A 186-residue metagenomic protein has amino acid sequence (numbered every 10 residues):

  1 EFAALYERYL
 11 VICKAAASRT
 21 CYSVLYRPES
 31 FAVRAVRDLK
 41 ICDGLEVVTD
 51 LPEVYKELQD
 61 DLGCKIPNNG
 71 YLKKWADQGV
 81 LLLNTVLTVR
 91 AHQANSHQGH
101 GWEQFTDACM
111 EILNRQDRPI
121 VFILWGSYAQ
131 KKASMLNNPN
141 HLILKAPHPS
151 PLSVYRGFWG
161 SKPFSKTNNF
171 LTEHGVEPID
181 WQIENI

Functional and structural regions predicted by a protein language model:
E1-V121, Y128-K131, L136-N137, L142-K145 (+6 more regions): A polyanion-binding, active-site-adjacent surface
